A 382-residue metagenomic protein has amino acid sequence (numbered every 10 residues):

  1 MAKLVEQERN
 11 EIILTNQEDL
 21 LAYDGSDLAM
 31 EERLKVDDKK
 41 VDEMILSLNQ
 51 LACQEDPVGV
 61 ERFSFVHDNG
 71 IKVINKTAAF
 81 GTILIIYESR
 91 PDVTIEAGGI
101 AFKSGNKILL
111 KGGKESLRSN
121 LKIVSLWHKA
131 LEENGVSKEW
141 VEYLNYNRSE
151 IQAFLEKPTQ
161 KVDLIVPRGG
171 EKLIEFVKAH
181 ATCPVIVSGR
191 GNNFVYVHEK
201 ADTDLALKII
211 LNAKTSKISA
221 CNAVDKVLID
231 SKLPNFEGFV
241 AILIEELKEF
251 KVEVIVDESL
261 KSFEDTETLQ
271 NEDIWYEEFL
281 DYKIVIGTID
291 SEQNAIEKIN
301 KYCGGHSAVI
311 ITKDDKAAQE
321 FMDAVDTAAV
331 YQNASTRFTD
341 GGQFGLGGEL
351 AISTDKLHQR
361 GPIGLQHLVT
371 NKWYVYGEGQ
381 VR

Functional and structural regions predicted by a protein language model:
M1-N75, I100: N-terminal Rossmann-like NAD(P)+-binding subdomain of aldehyde/semialdehyde dehydrogenases
L4-E6, N10, S89, V93-S104 (+4 more regions): ALDH superfamily catalytic-core signature
L28, A78-A79, P158-T159, S188-R190 (+3 more regions): Short glycine-enriched loop/turn motifs at secondary-structure junctions
E31-L34, G59, V136, Y146 (+3 more regions): Localized chelating/binding microdomains that coordinate divalent metal ions or stabilize phosphate-bearing
C53, E61-D204: Rossmann-like NAD(P) dinucleotide-binding subdomain of oxidoreductase/dehydrogenase enzymes
G81-I85, I100, N106-I108, E139-E142 (+10 more regions): Structural motif
L269-R382: Conserved C-terminal structural/oligomerization subdomain of aldehyde/semialdehyde dehydrogenase
